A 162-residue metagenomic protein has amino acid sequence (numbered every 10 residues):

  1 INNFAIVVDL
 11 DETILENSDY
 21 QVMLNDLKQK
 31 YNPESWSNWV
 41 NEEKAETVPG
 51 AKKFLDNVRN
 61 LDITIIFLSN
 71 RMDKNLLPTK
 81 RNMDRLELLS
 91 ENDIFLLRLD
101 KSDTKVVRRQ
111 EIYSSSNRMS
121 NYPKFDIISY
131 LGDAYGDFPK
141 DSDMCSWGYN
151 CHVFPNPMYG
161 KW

Functional and structural regions predicted by a protein language model:
I1-V8: Non-catalytic pre-domain segments flanking phosphatase-related domains
N3, D62, K124-I127: A general structural motif
D11-D19, F138-P139: Short acidic, Gly/Ser-rich segments with clustered Asp/Glu that frequently serve as metal-coordination loops in enzyme
T13, L68-N70: Ser/Thr-glycine-rich phosphate-binding loops at phosphate-binding pockets of nucleotides, nucleotide cofactors
I14, S18, V58-D62, E87-S90 (+1 more regions): Sec/Tat-exported extracytoplasmic proteins
L15-E16, Q21-P49: Metal-dependent phosphoesterase signature
S37-I66, D73: Short, acidic loop-to-helix structural element flanking the phosphoryl-transfer center in phosphate-processing enzymes
M72, L76-W162: C-terminal cap/substrate-recognition subdomain and adjoining C-terminal extension of metal-dependent phosphatase-like
